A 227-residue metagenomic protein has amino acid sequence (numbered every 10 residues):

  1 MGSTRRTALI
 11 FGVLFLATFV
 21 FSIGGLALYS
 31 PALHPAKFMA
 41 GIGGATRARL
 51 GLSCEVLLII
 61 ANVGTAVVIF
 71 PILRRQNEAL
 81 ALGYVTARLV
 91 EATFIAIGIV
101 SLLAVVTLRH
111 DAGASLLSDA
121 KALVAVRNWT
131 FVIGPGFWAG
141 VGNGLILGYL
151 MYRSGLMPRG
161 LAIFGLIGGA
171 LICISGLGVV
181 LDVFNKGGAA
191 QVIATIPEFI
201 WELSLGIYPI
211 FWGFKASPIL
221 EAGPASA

Functional and structural regions predicted by a protein language model:
M1-A227: Hydrophobic, aromatic-enriched alpha-helical segments typical of multi-pass transmembrane helices
